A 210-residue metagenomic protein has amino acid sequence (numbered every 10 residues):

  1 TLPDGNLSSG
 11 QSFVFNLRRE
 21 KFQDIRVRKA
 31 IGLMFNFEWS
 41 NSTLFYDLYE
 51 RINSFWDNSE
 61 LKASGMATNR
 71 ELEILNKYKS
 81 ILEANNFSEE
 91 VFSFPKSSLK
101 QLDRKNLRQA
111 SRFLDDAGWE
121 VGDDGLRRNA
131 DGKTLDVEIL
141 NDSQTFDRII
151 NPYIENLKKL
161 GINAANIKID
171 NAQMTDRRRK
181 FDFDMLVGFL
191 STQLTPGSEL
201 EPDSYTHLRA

Functional and structural regions predicted by a protein language model:
L2, Q23-E155: Append "and occasionally in soluble cytosolic enzymes with long acidic Gly/Pro-rich linkers
P3-F15, R19-D24, R51, K180-F181 (+1 more regions): Short, solvent-exposed loop/turn segments at the edges of secondary structure
F13-V14, V137-E138, N166, M185-G188: Structural recognition of the beta-strand scaffold that forms the well-ordered cores of secreted hydrolase catalytic
F37, G188-Q193: Beta->alpha turn/N-cap motifs
N156, I162-N163, K180-G188: Alpha-to-beta junction loops
I167-D176: Short helix-initiation/N-cap motifs at beta->coil->alpha
T195-E201: Short, charged, surface-exposed secondary-structure boundary motifs
T206-A210: Conserved small/polar residues in nucleotide/adenosyl-binding loops
